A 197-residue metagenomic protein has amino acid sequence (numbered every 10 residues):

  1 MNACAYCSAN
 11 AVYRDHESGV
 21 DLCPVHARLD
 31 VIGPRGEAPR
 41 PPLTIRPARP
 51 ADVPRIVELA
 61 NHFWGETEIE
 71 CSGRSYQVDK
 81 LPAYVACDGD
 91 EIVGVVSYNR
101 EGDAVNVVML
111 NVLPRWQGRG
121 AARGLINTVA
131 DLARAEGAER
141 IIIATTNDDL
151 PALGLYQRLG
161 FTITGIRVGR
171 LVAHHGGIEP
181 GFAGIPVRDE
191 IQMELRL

Functional and structural regions predicted by a protein language model:
C4-C7, D15, C23: Short cysteine-rich clusters marking metal-coordination/redox-active sites
A9-Y13, V31: Short functional micro-motifs and their immediate structural scaffolds
R28-P39: Short metal-binding segments enriched for Cys and/or His
E37-A51, I191, L197: Conserved N-terminal entry element of GNAT/NAT acetyltransferase domains
P47-Q117, I126-N127, R196: Acetyl-CoA-dependent GNAT
V112, G118-D131, G154-R158: Conserved acetyl-CoA-binding loop-helix of GNAT-fold acetyltransferases
A133-T145: Conserved GNAT acetyl-CoA-binding A-motif
I143-L153, T164, V168-H174: Conserved beta-strand-loop-alpha-helix junction that forms the acyl-donor binding cleft
